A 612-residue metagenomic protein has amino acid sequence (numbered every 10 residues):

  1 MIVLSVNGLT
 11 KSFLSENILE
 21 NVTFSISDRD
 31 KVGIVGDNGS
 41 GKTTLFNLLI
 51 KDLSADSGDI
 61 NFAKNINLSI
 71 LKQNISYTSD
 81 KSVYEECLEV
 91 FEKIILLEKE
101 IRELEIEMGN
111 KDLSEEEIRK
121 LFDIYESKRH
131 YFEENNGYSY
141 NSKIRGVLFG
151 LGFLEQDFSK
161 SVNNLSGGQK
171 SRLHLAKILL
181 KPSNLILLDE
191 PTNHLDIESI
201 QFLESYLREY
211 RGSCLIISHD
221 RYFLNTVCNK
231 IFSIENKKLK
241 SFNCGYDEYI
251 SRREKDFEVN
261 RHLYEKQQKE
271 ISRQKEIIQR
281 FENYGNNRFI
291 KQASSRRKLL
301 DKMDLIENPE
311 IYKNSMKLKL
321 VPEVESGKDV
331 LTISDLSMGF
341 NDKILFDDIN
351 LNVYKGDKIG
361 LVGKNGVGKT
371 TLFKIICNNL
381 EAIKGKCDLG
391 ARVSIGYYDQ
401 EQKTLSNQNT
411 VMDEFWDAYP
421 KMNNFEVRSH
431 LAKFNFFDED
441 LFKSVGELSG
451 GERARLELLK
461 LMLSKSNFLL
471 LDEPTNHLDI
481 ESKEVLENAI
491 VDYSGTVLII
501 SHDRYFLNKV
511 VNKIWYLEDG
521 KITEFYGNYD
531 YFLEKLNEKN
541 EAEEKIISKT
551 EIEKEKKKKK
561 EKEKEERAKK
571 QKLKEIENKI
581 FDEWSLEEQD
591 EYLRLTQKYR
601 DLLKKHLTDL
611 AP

Functional and structural regions predicted by a protein language model:
M1-Y264, N314-P612: ABC ATP-binding cassette signature C-motif
L9-K11, E276-F281: Short N-terminal helix-initiation segments at or just after the protein's N-terminus
K111, Q279-K291, N308, N435: Short intracellular "coupling" helices and adjacent cytoplasmic loop segments at the cytosolic face of multi-pass
G212, E276, N283, L305-N308 (+2 more regions): Generic structural signal for secondary-structure transition and capping sites
R253-I277, F289, A293-E307: Intracellular alpha-helical coupling/juxtamembrane segments of multi-pass membrane proteins
E307-I311, S315: Active-site phosphate-binding and catalytic loops of NTP-dependent enzymes
